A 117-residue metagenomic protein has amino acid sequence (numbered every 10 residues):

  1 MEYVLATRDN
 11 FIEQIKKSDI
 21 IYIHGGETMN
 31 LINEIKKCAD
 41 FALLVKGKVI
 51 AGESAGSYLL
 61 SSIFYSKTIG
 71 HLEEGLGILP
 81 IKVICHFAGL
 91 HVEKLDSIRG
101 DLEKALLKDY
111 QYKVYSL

Functional and structural regions predicted by a protein language model:
M1-V4, E103-A105: Short intrinsically disordered, low-complexity coil segments enriched in acidic
E2-V49: Flexible gly/pro-rich beta->alpha loop and the following alpha-helix that scaffold active-site loops
I32-K36, F41-A51, G56-L117: Active-site-adjacent pocket-lining segments in enzyme domains
